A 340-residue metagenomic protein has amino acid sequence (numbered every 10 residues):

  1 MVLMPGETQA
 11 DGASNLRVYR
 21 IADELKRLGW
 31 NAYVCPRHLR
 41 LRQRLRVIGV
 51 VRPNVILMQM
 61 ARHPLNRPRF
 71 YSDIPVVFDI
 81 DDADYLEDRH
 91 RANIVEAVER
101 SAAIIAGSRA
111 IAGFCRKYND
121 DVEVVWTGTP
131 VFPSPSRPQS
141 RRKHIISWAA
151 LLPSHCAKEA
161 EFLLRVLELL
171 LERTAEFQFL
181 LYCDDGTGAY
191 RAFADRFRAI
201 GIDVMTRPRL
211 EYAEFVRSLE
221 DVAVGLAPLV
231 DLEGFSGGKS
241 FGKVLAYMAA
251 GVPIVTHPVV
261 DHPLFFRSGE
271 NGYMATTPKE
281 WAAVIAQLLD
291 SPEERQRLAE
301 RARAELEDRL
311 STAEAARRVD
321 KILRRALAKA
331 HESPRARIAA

Functional and structural regions predicted by a protein language model:
M1-Q59: N-terminal pre-catalytic "stem/leader" segment of glycosyltransferase-like enzymes
Q9-D23, V131-F132, R141-S218: Conserved catalytic-core segment of nucleotide-activated headgroup transferases in glycan assembly
L16, F132, D290-R324: A charged, aromatic-enriched C-terminal amphipathic alpha-helix characteristic of glycosyltransferases across folds
Y33-S101, A106-F114: Extended catalytic core of nucleotide-activated donor transferases of GT-like folds
I74, A223-V224, V244, A250-I254 (+1 more regions): Structural loop-to-beta junction motif characteristic of Rossmann-like glycosyltransferase folds
R100-P135: Donor nucleotide-sugar binding/catalytic pocket of nucleotide-sugar-dependent glycosyltransferases
H155-K158, Y212-A213, R217-S218, G225-A246 (+1 more regions): Nucleotide-sugar-dependent
F266-K279, Q287-E293: Conserved acidic donor-binding segment of nucleotide-sugar-dependent glycosyltransferases
